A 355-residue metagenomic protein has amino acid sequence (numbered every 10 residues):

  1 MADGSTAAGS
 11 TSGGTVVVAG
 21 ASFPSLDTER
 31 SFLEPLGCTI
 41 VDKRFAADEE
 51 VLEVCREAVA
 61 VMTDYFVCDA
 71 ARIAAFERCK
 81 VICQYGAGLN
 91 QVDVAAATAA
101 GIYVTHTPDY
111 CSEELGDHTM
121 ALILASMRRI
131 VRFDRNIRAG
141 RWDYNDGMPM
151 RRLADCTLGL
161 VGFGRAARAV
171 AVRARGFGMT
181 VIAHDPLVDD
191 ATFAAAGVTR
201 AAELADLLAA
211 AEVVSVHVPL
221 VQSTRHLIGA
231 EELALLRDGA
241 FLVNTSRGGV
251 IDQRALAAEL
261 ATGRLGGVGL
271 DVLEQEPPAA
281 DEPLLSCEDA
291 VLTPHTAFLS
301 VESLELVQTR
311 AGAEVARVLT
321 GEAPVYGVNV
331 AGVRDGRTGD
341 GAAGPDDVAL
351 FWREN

Functional and structural regions predicted by a protein language model:
A2-T105, A209, G229, L235 (+1 more regions): An N-terminal-biased, well-structured beta-alpha scaffold segment characteristic of Rossmann-like dinucleotide-binding
T11-G14, S31, R141, N145-D238 (+1 more regions): Rossmann-like dinucleotide/phosphate-binding beta-alpha-beta segment
C38, I102, V198-T199, D289-V291: Short, conserved active-site loop motifs that form the nucleotide-linked donor/cofactor pocket
K43-R44, Y85-G86, I102-E113, D185 (+3 more regions): Short beta->alpha connector loops at strand-helix junctions that form conserved, small/polar/Pro-enriched
V59-A60, V81, V213, F241 (+2 more regions): Short, Asp-centered acidic motifs that coordinate Mg2+ and/or phosphate in catalytic or ligand-binding sites
F66-A74, P186-P283: Rossmann-like adenosine-cofactor binding region
A100, P108-T157, A169-V172, P324 (+1 more regions): Phosphate-binding beta-alpha-beta segment of Rossmann-like dinucleotide-binding domains, i.e., the NAD(P)
V104, G239-N355: Rossmann-like dinucleotide-binding domain for NAD(H)/NADP(H)
